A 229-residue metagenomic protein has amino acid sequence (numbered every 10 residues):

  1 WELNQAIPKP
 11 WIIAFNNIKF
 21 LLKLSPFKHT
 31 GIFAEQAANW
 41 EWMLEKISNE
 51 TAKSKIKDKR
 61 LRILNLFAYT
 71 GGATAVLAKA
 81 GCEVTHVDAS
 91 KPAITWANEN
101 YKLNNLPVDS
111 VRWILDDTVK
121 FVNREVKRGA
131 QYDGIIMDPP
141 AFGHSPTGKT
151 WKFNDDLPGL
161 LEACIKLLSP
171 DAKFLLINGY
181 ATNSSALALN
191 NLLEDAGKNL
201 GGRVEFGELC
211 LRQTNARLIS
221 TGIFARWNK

Functional and structural regions predicted by a protein language model:
W1-A34, E41: Non-catalytic substrate-recognition/targeting regions of SAM-dependent transferases
A34-K57: Conserved alpha-helix/loop element of class I SAM-dependent methyltransferases that forms part of the SAM/SAH-binding
K59-Y69: Conserved class I S-adenosyl-L-methionine
A68, D88-P92, D156: Short beta->alpha hinge that forms the Motif I/post-I loop of the SAM-binding pocket
T70-V84: Conserved SAM-binding loop of SAM-dependent methyltransferases across substrates and taxa, primarily the Class I
S90-I136: S-adenosyl-L-methionine
T118-F121, E125-A196: S-adenosylmethionine
A172-K229: C-terminal catalytic and target-recognition region of SAM-dependent MTase-like enzymes, primarily methyltransferases
